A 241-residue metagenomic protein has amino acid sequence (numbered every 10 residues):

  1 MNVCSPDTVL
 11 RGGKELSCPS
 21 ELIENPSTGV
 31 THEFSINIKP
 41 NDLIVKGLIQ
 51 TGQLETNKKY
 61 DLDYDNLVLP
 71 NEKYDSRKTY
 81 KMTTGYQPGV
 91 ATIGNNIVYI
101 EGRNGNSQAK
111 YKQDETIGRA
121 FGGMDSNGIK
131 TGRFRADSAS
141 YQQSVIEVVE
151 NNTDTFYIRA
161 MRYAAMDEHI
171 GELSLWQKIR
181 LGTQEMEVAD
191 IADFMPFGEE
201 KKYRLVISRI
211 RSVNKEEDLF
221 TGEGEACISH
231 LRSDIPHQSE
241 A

Functional and structural regions predicted by a protein language model:
M1, S5-K14, P19, Y60-V68 (+5 more regions): Short, conserved catalytic/metal-binding motifs centered on acidic residues
V9, N41-L48, I117-F121, I146: Generic structural signal for well-ordered alpha-helices, preferentially at hydrophobic/aromatic core positions
R11, L69-N71, V98, S107-Q108 (+5 more regions): Flexible loop/turn segments at secondary-structure boundaries
G13-V90: Active-site-proximal, Lys/Arg-enriched surface segment that forms a nucleic-acid-binding/basic interface patch
E21-E24, E72-K78, Y99-G102, K112 (+3 more regions): Short acidic, glycine/serine/threonine-rich loops at helix termini
Y80-N127, C227: Electropositive, glycine- and tryptophan-enriched low-complexity nucleic-acid-binding patches
Q108-A165: Domain-level cores of phosphate- or acyl-group-handling catalytic modules
Y157-A241: An anionic, glycine-rich sequence signature occurring as long contiguous blocks
